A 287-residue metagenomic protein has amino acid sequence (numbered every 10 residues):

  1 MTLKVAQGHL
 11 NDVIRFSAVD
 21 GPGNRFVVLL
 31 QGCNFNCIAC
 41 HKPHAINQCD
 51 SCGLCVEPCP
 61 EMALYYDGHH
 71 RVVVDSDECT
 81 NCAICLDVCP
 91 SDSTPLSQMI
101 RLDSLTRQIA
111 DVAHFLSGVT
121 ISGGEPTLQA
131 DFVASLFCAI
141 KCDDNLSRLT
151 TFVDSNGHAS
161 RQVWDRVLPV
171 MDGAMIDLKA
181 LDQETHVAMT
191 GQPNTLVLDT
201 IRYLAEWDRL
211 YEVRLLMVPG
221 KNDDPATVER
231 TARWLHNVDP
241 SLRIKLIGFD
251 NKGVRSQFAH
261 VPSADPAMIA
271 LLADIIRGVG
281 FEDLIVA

Functional and structural regions predicted by a protein language model:
M1-A39, P43-N47, C59-M62: N-terminal cysteine/histidine-rich coordination modules
M1-P22, M217-A287: Auxiliary Fe-S-binding modules of radical SAM enzymes
A6, F26-C33, C52-C55, D75-N81 (+1 more regions): Short metal-coordination and nucleic-acid-contact micro-motifs, chiefly zinc-binding Cys/His arrays
I38-D50, L54-V73, I84-M99: Iron-sulfur cluster-binding cysteine motifs and their immediate structural context in ferredoxin-like electron-transfer
A63-D67, N81-D92, R107-E125: Short Fe-S-cluster ligation motifs
D103-H260: Conserved AdoMet/S-adenosylmethionine-binding subsite of the radical SAM
